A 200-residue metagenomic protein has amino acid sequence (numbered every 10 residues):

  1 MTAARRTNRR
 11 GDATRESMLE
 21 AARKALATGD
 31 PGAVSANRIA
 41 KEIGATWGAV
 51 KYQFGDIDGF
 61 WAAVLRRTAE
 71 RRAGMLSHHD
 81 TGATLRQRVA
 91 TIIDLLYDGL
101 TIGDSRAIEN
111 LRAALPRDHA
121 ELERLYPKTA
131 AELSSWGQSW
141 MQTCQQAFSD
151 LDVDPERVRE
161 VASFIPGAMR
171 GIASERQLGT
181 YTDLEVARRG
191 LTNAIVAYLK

Functional and structural regions predicted by a protein language model:
M1-G29, A33-E42, G59-A62: Basic, helix-initiating cap at the start of DNA-binding domains
M1-R5, L95-D98, Q138-V153, A168 (+1 more regions): C-terminal peripheral helix-coil segments that are non-catalytic and often amphipathic
S17, A21-G29, G74-H78, N110-L115 (+2 more regions): Solvent-exposed, amphipathic alpha-helical segments
E20, R86-S105, S163, R188-V196: Amphipathic alpha-helical segments that line or abut small-molecule/effector binding pockets and mediate allosteric
P31, A62-A63, A73, Q146: Short, Lys/Arg-enriched C-terminal cap helix and immediately downstream tail that follows
I43-F54: Short hydrophobic/aromatic patch on the recognition helix
V64-I92: Amphipathic alpha-helical linker/stalk segments
A73-H78, I102-L111, H119-D152, R159-S163 (+1 more regions): Amphipathic alpha-helical packing segments from all-alpha helical-bundle domains
